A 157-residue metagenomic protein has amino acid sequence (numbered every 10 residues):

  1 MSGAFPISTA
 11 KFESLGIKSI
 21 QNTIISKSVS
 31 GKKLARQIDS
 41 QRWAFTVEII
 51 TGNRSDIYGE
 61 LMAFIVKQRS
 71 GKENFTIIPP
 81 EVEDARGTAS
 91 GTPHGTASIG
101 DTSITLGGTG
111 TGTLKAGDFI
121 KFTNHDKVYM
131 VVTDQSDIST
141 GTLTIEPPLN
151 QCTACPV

Functional and structural regions predicted by a protein language model:
M1-V157: Extracellular/virion structural assembly segments
